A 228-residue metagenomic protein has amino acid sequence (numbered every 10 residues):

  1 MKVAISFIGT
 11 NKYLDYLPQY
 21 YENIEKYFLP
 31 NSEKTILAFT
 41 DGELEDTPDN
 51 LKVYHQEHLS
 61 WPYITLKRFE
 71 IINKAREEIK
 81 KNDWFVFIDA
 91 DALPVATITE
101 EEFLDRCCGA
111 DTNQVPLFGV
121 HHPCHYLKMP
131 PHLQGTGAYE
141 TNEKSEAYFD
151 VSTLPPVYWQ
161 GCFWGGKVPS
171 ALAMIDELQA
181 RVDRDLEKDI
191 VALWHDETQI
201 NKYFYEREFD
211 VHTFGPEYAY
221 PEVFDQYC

Functional and structural regions predicted by a protein language model:
M1-K67, K74-K81: N-terminal anchoring/stem segment of glycosyltransferases
T10-K12, G42-E45, H58-L59, A92-P94 (+4 more regions): Short, solvent-exposed loop/turn segments at secondary-structure junctions
D15, E45-T47, P94-T97, E102-F103 (+3 more regions): Short catalytic/ligand-binding loop motif for oxyanion handling, primarily in non-cytosolic enzymes, centered on
D15, Q19, I71, I79 (+1 more regions): Catalytic phosphate/metal-binding cores of nucleic-acid and nucleotide-processing enzymes, i.e., regions that mediate
L37-A38, V86-D89, P94, G165 (+1 more regions): A structural signal for short, well-ordered beta-strand segments and their strand-loop junctions that often border
Q56-I88, V95-A96, H195-Y205: A conserved donor-nucleotide-binding helix/loop in the catalytic core of Leloir-type glycosyltransferases
L93-E143: Conserved donor-nucleotide/metal-binding helix-loop-beta segment in metal-dependent transferases, i.e., the alpha-helix
S145-C228: Catalytic core and acceptor-binding pocket of nucleotide-sugar-dependent glycosyltransferases
